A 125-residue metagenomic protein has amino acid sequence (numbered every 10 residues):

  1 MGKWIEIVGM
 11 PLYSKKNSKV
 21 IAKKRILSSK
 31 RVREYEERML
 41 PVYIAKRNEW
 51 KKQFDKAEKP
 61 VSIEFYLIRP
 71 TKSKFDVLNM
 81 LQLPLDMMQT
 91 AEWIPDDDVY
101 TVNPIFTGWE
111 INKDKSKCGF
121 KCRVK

Functional and structural regions predicted by a protein language model:
M1-K125: Acidic, proline/glycine-enriched N-terminal capping motif
